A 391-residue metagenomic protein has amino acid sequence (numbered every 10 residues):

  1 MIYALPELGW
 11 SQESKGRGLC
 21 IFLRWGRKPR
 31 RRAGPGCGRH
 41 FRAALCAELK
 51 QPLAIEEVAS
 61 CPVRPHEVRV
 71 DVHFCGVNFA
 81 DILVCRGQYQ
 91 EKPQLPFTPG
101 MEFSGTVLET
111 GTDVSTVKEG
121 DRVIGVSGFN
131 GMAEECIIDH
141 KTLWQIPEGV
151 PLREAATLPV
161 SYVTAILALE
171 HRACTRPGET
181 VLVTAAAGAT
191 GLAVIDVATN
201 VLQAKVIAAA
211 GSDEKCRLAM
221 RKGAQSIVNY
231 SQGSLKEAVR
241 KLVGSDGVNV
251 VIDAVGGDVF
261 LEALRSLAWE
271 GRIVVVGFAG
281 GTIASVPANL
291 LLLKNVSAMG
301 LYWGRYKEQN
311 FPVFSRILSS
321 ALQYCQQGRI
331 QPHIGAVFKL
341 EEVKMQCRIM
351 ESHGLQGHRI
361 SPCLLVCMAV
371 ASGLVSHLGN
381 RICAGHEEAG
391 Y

Functional and structural regions predicted by a protein language model:
M1-K50, C363-C367, A371, L378-G379 (+2 more regions): Eukaryotic N-terminal low-complexity, Ser/Thr- and Lys/Arg-rich leader segments that predominantly function as
K28, Q309-Y391: C-terminal hydrophobic helical "lid"/dimerization subdomain of Rossmann-like NAD(P)H-dependent oxidoreductases
A59-V77, Q88-N130: Glycine-rich beta-strand-centered segment in the early N-terminal region that forms part of a ligand/cofactor-binding
L83, Q94-P96, E109, R122-A187: NAD(P)H dinucleotide-binding glycine-rich loop of Rossmann-like/cofactor-binding domains, especially the beta1-alpha1
K118, A156-G233: Mid-domain Rossmann-like dinucleotide-binding core that forms the NAD(H)/NADP(H) cofactor-binding site
I124, V251-I252: N-terminal Rossmann-like NAD(P) cofactor-binding module of classical short-chain dehydrogenase/reductase
L202-Q203, A210, D258-I330, L365-A369 (+1 more regions): Glycine-rich phosphate-binding loop and adjacent beta-alpha segment of Rossmann(oid) nucleotide-cofactor-binding
L235-S245: Short amphipathic alpha-helix with an adjacent loop that forms part of the alpha/beta core around
